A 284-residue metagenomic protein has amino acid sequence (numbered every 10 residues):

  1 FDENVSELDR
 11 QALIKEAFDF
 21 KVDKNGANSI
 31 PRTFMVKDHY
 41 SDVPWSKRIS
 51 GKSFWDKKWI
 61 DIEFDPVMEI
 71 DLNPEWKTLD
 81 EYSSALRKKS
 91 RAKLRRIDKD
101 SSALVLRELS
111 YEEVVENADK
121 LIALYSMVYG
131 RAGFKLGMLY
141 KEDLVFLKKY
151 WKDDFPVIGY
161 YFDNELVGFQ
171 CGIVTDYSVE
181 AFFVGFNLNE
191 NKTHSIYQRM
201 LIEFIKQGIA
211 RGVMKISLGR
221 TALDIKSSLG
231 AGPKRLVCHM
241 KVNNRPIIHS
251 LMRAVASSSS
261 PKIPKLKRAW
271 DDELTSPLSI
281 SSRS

Functional and structural regions predicted by a protein language model:
F1-E3: Residues forming anionic-ligand binding surfaces in small-molecule and nucleic-acid pockets of primarily soluble enzymes
S6-I30, K234-H239, I248-L251, A256: An exposure/low-complexity boundary signal
S6-K21, N191-K206, L218: Conserved acetyl-CoA-binding loop-helix of GNAT-fold acetyltransferases
F18, V22-H194, L274-S284: A conserved beta-strand-loop-helix scaffold within acyl/acetyltransferase catalytic domains
F54-E81, A85, F162, R211-S284: Active-site/acyl-donor-binding loops of N-acyltransferases
D119, A123, Q198-K206, D224: Feature representing long, continuous alpha-helical segments
S126-G133, K149-K152, E165, C171-G172 (+6 more regions): Hydrophobic alpha-helix feature that most strongly marks membrane-spanning transmembrane helices and their immediate
